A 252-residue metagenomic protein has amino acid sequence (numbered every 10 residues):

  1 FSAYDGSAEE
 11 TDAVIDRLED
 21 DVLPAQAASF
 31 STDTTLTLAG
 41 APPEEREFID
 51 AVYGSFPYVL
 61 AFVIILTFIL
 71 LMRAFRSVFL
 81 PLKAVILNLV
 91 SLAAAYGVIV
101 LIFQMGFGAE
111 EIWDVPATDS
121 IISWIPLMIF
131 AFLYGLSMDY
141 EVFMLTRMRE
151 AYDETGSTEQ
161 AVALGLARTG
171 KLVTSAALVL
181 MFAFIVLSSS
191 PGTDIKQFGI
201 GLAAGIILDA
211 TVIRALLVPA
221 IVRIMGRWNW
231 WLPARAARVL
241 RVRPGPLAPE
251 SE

Functional and structural regions predicted by a protein language model:
F1-E110: Structured non-transmembrane domains adjacent to transmembrane bundles in polytopic membrane proteins
A41, E45, I49, V78 (+5 more regions): Alpha-helical membrane-protein architecture signal
L66-L71, G170-G226: Hydrophobic, glycine/alanine-rich multi-pass transmembrane helices and their short helix-loop junctions in large
R76-I86, M105-I129, S189-A204, L217: Membrane-water interface of transmembrane alpha-helices in multipass transporters/channels
F130-A151, V173, A210: Short helical (or helix-break) motifs at transmembrane helix termini and adjacent helical loops in multi-pass membrane
Y152-T174: Helix-loop junctions and hydrophobic alpha-helical segments within the transmembrane domains of large membrane
V218-E252: Interfacial helix-loop-helix hairpins and adjacent transmembrane helices of multi-pass alpha-helical membrane proteins
